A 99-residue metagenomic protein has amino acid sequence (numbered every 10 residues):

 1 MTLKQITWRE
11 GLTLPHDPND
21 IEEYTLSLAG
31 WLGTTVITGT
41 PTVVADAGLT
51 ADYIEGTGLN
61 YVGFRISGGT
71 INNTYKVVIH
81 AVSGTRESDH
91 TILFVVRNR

Functional and structural regions predicted by a protein language model:
M1-G33, N98: Predominantly extracytoplasmic/ectodomain segments of secreted and cell-surface proteins
D17, T57, T70-N72: Surface-exposed coil/turn segments at beta-strand junctions on protein surfaces, enriched
V36-P41: Solvent-exposed loop segments of extracellular immunoglobulin-like
V44-N60: Low-complexity "stalk/linker" and mucin-like segments enriched in Ser/Thr/Pro/Ala/Gly
G63-I71: Extracellular/luminal low-complexity segments enriched in Ser/Thr/Pro
N73-S83: A short beta-strand micro-motif common to beta-rich folds, especially ectodomain repeats
R86-R97: C-terminal edge beta-strand
